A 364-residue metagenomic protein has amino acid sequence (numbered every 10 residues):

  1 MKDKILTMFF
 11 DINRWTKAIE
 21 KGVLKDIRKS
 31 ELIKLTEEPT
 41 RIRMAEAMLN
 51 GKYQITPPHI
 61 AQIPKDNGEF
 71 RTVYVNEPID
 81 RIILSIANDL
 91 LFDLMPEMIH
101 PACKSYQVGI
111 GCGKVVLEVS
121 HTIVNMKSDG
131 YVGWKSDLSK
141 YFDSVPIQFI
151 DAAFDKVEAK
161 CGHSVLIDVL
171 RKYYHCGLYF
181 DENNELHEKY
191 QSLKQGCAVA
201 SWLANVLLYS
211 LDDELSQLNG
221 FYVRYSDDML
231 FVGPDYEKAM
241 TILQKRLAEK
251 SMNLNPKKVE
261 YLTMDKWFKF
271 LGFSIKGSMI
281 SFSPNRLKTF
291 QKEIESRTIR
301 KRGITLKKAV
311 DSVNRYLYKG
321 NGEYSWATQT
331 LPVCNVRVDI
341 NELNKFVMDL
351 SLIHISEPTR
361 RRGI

Functional and structural regions predicted by a protein language model:
M1-I42: Non-catalytic, polymerase-adjacent accessory regions of viral genome-replication enzymes
A47-G68, I82, I167-N183: Reverse-transcriptase-like RNA-dependent polymerase core
F70-H100, K189-Q217: Conserved pre-motif C helix in the palm subdomain of viral-like polymerases
N88-P146: Active-site-proximal segment of RNA-dependent polymerases
T122-S226, L230-R246, K250-M252, P256-W267 (+1 more regions): Conserved polymerase palm-domain catalytic core
N253-W326: A conserved non-catalytic segment of reverse transcriptases and RNA-directed RNA polymerases corresponding to the late
I353-I364: Single conserved hydrophobic/aromatic residue that forms the stacking wall/gate of nucleotide- or nucleobase-binding
